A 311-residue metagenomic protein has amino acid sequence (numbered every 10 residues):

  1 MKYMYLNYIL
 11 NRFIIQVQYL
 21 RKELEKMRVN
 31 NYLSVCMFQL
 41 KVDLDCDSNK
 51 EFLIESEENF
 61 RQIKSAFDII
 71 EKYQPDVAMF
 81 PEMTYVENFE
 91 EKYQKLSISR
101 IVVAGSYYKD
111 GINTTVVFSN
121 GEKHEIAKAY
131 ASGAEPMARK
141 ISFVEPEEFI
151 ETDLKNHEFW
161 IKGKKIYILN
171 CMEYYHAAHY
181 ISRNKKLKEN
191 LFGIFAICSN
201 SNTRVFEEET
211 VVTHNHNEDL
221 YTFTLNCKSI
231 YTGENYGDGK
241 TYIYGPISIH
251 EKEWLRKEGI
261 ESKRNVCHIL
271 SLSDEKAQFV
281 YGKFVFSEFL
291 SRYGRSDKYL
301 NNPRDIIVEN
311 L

Functional and structural regions predicted by a protein language model:
M1-Y32: Acidic, histidine-bearing metal-coordination/catalytic regions of metal-dependent phosphoesterases
K26-M37, V42, K155-L169: Beta-strand-turn-beta hairpins that frame and shape the catalytic cleft of phosphate-ester-processing enzymes
R28-Q62: Boundary/entry segment of secreted carbohydrate-active catalytic domains
V35-M37, V77-M79, V103, I168 (+1 more regions): Structural motif
Q39-K41, P81-T84, L169-E173, I197-S201: Structural motif
K50-I126, N200-T203, E207-V212, H216-Y221 (+1 more regions): Cys-nucleophile CN-hydrolase/nitrilase-fold catalytic domain and related Cys-dependent amidase chemistry that acts on
E91-I101, Y174-L290: CN hydrolase (nitrilase-like) catalytic-core segments centered on the catalytic cysteine and neighboring Lys/Glu
D110-F192, V205-T210, S262, S271-L311: Active-site catalytic loop in hydrolytic enzyme cores
